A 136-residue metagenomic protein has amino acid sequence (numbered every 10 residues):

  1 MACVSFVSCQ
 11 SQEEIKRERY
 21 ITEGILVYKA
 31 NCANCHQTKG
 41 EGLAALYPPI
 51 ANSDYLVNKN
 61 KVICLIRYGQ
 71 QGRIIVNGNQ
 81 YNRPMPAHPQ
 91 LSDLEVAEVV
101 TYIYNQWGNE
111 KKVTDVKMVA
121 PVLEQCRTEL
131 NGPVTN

Functional and structural regions predicted by a protein language model:
M1-V7: Sec-dependent bacterial lipoprotein signal peptides
C9, C32-C35, C64, C126: Disulfide-bonded cysteines in secreted/extracellular proteins and peptides
C9-V27, L43-L46, V134: Electrostatic cytochrome c docking/interface patches
R19, E23, A45, P49 (+3 more regions): Extracytoplasmic/secreted proteins, especially bacterial periplasmic and envelope-associated proteins
G24-T38, M85, V99-I103: The canonical Cys-X-X-Cys-His
E41-I75, N82-H88: Gly/Gly-Pro-rich "capping" loops immediately C-terminal to redox-active cysteine motifs in periplasmic/lumenal
V76, Y81-N136: Flexible coil segments in periplasmic/lumen-exposed cytochrome c-class electron-transfer proteins
